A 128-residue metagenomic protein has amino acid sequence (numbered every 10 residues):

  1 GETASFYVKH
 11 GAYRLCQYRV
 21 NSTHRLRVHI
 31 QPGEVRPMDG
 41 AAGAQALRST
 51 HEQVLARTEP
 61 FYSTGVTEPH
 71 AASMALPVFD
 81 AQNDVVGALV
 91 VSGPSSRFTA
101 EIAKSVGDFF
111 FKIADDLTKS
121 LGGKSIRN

Functional and structural regions predicted by a protein language model:
G1-Q53: Amphipathic alpha-helical effector-binding/dimerization core of metabolite-sensing transcriptional regulators
T3-S5, V35, F61-S63, S73 (+1 more regions): Histidine-centered metal-chelating micro-motifs
G11, A81, P94-S96: Short coil/turn motifs at secondary-structure junctions
Y18, F79, S92: Residue-level detector of conserved, well-ordered beta-strand and adjacent loop positions that form binding/recognition
Q53-T64, E68-H70, G87-N128: Juxtadomain coupling helices with adjacent low-complexity linkers
A72-V78: A short, aliphatic-rich beta-strand micro-motif
F79-V85: Flexible loop/coil segments at beta-strand boundaries within sensory signal-transduction domains
